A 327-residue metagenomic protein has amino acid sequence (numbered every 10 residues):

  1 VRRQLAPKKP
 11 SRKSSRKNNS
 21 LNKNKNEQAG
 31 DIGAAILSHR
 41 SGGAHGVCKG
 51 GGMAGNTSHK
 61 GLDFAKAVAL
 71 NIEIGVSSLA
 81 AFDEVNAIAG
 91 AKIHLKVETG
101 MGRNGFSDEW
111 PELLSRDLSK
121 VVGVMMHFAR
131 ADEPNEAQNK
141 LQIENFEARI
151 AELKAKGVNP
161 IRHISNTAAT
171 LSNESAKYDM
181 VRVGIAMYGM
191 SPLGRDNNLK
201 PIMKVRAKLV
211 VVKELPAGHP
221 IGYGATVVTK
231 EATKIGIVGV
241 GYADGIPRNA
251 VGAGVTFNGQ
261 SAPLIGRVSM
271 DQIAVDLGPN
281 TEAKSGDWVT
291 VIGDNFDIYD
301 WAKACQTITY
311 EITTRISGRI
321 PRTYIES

Functional and structural regions predicted by a protein language model:
V1-P7, K17-Q28, S58, S78-D83 (+2 more regions): Active-site anion/phosphate-binding pocket segments in diverse small-molecule metabolic enzymes
R2-H163, K177: Active-site-proximal beta-alpha core segment in soluble small-molecule metabolic enzymes
